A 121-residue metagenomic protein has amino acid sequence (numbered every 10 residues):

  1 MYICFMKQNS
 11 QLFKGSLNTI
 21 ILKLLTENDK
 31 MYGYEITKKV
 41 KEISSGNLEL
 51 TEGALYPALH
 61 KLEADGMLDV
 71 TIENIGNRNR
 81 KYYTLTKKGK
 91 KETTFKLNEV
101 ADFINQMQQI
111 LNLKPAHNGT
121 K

Functional and structural regions predicted by a protein language model:
M1-Q8: Short, intrinsically disordered or compositionally biased N-terminal tails of bacterial proteins
S10-Q11, L59, M67, N118: Short, contiguous hydrophobic alpha-helices characteristic of membrane insertion segments
Q11-A54: N-terminal helix-turn-helix DNA-binding core of bacterial DNA-binding proteins
L55-P57, L62: Basic amphipathic alpha-helical segments that dock to polyanions
E63-N79, T84: Beta-hairpin "wing" of winged helix-turn-helix
R78-L97: Basic, amphipathic "hinge/linker" alpha-helix immediately C-terminal to the N-terminal HTH DNA-binding motif
K91-K121: Amphipathic alpha-helical dimerization/coiled-coil segments that flank or bridge DNA-binding/regulatory modules
